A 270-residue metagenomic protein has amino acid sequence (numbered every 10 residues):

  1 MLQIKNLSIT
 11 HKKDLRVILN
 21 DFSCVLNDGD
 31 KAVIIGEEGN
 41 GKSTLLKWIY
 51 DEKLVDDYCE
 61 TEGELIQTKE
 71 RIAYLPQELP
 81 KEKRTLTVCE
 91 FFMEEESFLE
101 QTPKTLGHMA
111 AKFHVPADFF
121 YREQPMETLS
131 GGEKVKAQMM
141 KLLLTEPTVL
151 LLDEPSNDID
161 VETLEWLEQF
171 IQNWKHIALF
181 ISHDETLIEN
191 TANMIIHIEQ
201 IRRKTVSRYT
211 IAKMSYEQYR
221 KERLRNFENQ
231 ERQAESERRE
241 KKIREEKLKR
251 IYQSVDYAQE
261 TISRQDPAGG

Functional and structural regions predicted by a protein language model:
M1-R232: ABC ATP-binding cassette signature C-motif
F227-G270: Flexible nucleotide-interacting loop at or near the entrance of a catalytic core
